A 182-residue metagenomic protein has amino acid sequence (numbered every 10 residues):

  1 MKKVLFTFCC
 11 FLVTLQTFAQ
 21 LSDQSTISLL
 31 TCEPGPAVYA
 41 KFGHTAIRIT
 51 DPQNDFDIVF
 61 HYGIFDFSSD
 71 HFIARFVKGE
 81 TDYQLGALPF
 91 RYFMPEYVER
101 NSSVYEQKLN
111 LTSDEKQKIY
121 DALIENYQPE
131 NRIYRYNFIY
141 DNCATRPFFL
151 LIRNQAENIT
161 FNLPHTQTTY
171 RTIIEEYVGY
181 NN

Functional and structural regions predicted by a protein language model:
M1-L21: Bacterial Sec-dependent N-terminal signal peptides
L21-S22, K116-I124: Active-site-adjacent bridging/hinge elements
D23-S102: Glycine-rich catalytic cores of cysteine/serine-nucleophile enzymes that process amide/ester linkages in cell-envelope
G35-P36, S102-N110, P129-F138: Second-shell loop/turn segments in exported
T112-Q117, R153: Glycine-rich, acidic and aromatic/proline-enriched surface loops and short helix-turn segments that act as binding
E115, I119, C143-R146: Stable alpha-helical elements in mature extracytoplasmic
E125-N182: Activation targets extended, charge/polar-rich intrinsically disordered C-terminal tails
